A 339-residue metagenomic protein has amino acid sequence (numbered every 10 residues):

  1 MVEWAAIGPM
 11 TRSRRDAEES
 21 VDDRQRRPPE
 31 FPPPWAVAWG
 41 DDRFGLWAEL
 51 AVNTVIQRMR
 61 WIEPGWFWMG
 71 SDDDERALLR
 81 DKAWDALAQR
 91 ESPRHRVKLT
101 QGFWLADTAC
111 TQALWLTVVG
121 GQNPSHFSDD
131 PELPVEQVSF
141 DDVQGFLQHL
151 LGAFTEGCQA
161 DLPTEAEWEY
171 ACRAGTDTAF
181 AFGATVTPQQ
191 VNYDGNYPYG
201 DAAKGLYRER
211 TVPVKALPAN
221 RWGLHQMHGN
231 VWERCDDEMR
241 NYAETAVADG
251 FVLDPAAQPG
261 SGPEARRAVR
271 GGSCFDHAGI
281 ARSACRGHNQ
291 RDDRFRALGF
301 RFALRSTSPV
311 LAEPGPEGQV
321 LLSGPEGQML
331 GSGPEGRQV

Functional and structural regions predicted by a protein language model:
V2-W4, M10-S13, D22-P29, A219-N220 (+2 more regions): Disulfide-stabilized, aromatic/cysteine-rich ligand-recognition loop
R14-V21, A248: Short, low-complexity, charge-dense intrinsically disordered segments
R26-A51: Short coil-to-helix leader/linker segments, especially the first N-terminal amphipathic alpha-helix with its helix
D42-F44, N53-T54, E91, R208: Residues that act as N-cap/strand-start positions at coil-to-secondary-structure junctions
E49-N123, V138-D141, G229, S306: A short glycine-rich, aromatic-capped structural motif
R60, W104, A179, E233 (+1 more regions): Residues embedded in well-ordered beta-strands
W68, D73, A77, K82-A86 (+2 more regions): Functional-site microenvironments in short loops/helix caps that host divalent-cation chemistry
W115-S125, Q148-C158, S308: Short capping motifs at secondary-structure boundaries
